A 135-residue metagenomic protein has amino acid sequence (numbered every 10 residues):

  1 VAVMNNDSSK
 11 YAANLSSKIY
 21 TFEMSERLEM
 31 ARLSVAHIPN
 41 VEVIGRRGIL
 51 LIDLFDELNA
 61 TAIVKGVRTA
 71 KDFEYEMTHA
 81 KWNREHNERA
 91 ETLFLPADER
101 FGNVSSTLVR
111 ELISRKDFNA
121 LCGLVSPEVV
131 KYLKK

Functional and structural regions predicted by a protein language model:
V1-K135: Nucleotidyltransferase catalytic core that binds NTPs
